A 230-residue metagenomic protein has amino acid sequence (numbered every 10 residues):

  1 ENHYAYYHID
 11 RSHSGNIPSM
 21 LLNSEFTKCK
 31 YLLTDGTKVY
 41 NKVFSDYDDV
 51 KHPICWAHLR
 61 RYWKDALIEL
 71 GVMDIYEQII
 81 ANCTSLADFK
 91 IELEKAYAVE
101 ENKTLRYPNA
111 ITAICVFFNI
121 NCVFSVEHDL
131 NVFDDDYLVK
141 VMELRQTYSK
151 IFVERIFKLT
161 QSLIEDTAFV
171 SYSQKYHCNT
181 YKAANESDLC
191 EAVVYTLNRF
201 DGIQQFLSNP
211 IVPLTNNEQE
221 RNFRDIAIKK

Functional and structural regions predicted by a protein language model:
E1-K230: Catalytic center-proximal scaffold of phosphoryl-transfer enzymes
